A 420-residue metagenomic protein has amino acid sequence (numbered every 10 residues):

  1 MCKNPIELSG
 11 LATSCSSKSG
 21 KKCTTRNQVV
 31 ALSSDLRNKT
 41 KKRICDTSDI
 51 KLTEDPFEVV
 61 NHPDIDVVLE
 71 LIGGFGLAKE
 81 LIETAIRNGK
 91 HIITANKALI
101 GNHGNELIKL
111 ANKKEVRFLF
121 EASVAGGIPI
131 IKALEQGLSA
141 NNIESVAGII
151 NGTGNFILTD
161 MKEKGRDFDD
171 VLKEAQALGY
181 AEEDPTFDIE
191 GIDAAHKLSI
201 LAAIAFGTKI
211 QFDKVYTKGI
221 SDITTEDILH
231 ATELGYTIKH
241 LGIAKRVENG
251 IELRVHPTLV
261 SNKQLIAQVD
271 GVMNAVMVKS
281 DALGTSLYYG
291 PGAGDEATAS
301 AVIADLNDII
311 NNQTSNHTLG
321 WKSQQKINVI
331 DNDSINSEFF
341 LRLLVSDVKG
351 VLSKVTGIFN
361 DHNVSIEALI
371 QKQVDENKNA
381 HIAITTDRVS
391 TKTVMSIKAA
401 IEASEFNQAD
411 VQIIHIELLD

Functional and structural regions predicted by a protein language model:
M1-R87: N-terminal glycine-/serine-/threonine-rich beta1-alpha1-beta2 phosphate-ribose binding loop of Rossmann-like
P56, I82-I86, I108, I228 (+1 more regions): Generic hydrophobic/aromatic pocket-lining and core-packing "Φ" positions
I72-N88, A95-Q136: Rossmann-fold NAD(P)-binding glycine/threonine-rich loop
H91-I93, I366: A short hydrophobic/small-residue beta-strand
N112-D193, I200: Rossmann-like NAD(P)H-binding beta-loop-alpha module
D170-Q268, M273-A275: Substrate-binding/catalytic subdomain of NAD(P)-dependent oxidoreductase enzymes
Q264-S334, E338: ATP-dependent carboxylate/acyl-activation modules
L306-D420: A conserved regulatory-domain signal marking ACT and ACT-like small-molecule sensing domains and adjacent regulatory
